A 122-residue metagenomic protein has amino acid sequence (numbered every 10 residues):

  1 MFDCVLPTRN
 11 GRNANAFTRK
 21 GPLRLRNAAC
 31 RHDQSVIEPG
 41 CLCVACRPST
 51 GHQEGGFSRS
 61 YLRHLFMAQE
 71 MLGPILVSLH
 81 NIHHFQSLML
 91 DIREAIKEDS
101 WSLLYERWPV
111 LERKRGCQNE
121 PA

Functional and structural regions predicted by a protein language model:
M1-A122: Alpha/beta catalytic cores of nucleotide-metabolism and tRNA/nucleoside-modifying enzymes
